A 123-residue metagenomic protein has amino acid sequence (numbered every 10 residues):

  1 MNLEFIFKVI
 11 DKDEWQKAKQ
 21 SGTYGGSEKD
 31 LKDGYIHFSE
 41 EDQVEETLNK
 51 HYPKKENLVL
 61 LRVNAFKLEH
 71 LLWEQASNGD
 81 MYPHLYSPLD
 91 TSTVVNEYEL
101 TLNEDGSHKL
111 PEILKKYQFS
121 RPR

Functional and structural regions predicted by a protein language model:
N2-R123: Conserved, structured core segments of small domains
